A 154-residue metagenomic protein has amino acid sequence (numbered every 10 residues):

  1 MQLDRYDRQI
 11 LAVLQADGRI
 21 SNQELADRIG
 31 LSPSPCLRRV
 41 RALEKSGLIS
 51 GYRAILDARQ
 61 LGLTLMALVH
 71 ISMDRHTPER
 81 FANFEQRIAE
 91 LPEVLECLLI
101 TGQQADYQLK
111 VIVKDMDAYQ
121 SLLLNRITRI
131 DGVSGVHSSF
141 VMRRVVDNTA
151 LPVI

Functional and structural regions predicted by a protein language model:
M1-I154: A compositional/biophysical signature of low hydrophobicity enriched in polar/charged and small residues
